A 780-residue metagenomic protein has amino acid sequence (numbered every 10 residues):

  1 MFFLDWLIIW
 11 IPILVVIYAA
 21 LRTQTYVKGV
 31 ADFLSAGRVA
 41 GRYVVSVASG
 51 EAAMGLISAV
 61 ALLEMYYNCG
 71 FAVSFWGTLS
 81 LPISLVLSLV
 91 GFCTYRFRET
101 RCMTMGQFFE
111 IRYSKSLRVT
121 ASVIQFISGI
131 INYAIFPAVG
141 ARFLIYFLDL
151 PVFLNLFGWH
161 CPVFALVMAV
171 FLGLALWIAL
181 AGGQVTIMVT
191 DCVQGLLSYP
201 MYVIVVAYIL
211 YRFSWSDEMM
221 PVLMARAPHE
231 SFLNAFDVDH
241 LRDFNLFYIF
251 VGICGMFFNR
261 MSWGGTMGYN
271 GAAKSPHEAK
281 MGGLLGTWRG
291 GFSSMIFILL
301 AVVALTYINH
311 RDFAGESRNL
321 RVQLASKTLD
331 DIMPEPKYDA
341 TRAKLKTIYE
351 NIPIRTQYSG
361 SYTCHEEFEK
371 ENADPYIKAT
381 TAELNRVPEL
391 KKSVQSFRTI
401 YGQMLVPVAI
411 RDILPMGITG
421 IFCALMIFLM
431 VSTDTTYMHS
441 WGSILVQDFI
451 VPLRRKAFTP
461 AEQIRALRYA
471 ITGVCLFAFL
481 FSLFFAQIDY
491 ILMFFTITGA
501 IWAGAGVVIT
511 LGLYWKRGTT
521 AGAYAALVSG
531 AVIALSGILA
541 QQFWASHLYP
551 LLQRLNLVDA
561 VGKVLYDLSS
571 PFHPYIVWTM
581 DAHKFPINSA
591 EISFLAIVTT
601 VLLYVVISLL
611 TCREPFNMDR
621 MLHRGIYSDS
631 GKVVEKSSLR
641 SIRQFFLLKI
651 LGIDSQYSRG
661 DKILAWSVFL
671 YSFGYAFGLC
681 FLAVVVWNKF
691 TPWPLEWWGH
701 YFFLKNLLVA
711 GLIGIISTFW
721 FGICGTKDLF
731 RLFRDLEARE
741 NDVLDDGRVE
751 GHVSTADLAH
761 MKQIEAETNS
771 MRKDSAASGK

Functional and structural regions predicted by a protein language model:
M1-C724, N741-D746, A759-M761, E765-K780: Membrane-embedded helix-loop-helix hairpins and adjacent transmembrane boundary segments in multi-pass transporters
C612, G725-L736: Cytosolic juxtamembrane helix at the C-terminal end of the final transmembrane segment
R731-R748: Cytosolic juxtamembrane segments of membrane proteins
E750-T755: Glycosyltransferases that elongate glycans
